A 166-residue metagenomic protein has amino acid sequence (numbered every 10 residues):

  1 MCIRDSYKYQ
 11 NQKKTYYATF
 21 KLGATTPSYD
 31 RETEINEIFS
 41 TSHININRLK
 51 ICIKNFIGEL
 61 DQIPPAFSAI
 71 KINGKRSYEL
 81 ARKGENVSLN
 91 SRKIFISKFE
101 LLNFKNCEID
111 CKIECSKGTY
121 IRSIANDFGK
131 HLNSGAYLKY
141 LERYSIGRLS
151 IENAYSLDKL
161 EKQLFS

Functional and structural regions predicted by a protein language model:
R4-S166: Catalytic/RNA-binding core of pseudouridine synthases
